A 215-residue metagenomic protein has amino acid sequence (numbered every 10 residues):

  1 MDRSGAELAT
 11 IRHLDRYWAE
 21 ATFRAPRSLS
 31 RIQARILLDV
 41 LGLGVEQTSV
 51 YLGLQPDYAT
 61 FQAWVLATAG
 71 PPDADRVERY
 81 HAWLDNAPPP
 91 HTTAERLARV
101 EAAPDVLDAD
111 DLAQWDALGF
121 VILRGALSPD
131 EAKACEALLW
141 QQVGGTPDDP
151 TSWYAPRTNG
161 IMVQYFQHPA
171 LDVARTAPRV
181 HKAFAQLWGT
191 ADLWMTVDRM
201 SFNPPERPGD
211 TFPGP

Functional and structural regions predicted by a protein language model:
M1-A113: Fe(II)/2-oxoglutarate
L29-Q33, A177, F184: Non-transmembrane alpha-helical oligomerization segments
Q114-D116, F120, R124-A183, R199: Non-heme Fe(II)/2-oxoglutarate
M162-F166, N203-E206, P215: Conserved, structured regulatory domains from eukaryotic proteins
V173, P204, T211: Active-site microenvironments in enzyme catalytic cores
T176, W188-G189: Residues at helix-coil transition
A183, P208-P215: Catalytic core of non-heme Fe(II) oxygenases with the double-stranded beta-helix
T190-R199: A short coil-to-beta-strand element that immediately follows conserved catalytic motifs
